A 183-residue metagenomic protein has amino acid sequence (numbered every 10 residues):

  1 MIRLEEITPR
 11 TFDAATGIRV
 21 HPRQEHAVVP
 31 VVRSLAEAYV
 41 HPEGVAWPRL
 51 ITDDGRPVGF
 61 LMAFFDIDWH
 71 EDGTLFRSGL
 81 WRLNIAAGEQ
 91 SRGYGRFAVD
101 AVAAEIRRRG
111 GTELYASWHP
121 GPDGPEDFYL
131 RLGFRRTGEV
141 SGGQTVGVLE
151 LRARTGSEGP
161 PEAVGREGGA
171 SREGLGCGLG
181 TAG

Functional and structural regions predicted by a protein language model:
M1-D13, G17, A153-G165, S171-G183: Conserved N-terminal entry element of GNAT/NAT acetyltransferase domains
I2-W81, A86-G88, A101, E105 (+2 more regions): Acetyl-CoA-dependent GNAT
A86-G88, R92, G121: Active-site acidic-Proline motif in GNAT/NAT acetyltransferases
S91-A104, R131: Conserved acetyl-CoA-binding loop-helix of GNAT-fold acetyltransferases
I106-W118: Conserved GNAT acetyl-CoA-binding A-motif
Y115-E126, G142-Q144: Conserved beta-strand-loop-alpha-helix junction that forms the acyl-donor binding cleft
Y129-E139: Conserved acetyl-CoA-binding loop of GNAT-fold acetyltransferases
V140-L151: Active-site/acyl-donor-binding loops of N-acyltransferases
